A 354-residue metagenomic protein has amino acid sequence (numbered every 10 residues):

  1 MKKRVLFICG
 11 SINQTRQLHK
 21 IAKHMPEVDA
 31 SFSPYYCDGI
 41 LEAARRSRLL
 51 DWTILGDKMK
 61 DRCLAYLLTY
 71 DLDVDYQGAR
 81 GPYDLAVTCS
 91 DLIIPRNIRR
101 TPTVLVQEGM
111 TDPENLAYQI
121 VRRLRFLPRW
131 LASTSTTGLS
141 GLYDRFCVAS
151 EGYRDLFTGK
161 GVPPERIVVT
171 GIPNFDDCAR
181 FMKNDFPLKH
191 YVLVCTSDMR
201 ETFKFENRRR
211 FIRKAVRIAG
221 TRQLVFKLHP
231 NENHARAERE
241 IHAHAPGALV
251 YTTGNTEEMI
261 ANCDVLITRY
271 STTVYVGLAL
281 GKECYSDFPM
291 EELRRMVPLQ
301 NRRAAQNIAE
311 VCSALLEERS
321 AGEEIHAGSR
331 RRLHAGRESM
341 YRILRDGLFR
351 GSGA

Functional and structural regions predicted by a protein language model:
M1-V5, R100, D185-V192: A short, charged/proline- and glycine-enriched loop that marks the coil->beta-strand transition at the N-terminal
L6-C178: Active-site and donor-binding regions of nucleotide-sugar-utilizing enzymes
Q14-L18, K23-H24, P173-E240: Conserved catalytic-core segment of nucleotide-activated headgroup transferases in glycan assembly
Y36, R48-I54, A219-T253: Catalytic donor nucleotide-activated moiety binding site of glycosyltransferases and closely related
I40-A44, P113-V121, D177-M182, M259-N262 (+2 more regions): Short, charged, surface-exposed secondary-structure boundary motifs
A79-R80, I94-R100, F157-G161, F186 (+3 more regions): Short loop/helix-cap segments at secondary-structure boundaries that form the rim of catalytic
Y143, M296-A354: Leloir-type glycosyltransferase catalytic cores
T253-V297: A donor-sugar binding/catalytic signature common to diverse glycosyltransferases and related nucleotide-sugar
